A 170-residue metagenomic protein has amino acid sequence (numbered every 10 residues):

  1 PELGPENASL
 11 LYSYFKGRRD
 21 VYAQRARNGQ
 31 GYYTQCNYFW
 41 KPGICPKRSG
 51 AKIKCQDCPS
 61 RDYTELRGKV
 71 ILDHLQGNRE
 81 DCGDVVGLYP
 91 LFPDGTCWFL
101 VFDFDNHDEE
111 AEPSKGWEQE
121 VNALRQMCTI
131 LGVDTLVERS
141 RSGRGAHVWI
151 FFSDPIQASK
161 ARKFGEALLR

Functional and structural regions predicted by a protein language model:
E2-R144, F151-A167: Signature for HUH/AEP ssDNA processing cores
